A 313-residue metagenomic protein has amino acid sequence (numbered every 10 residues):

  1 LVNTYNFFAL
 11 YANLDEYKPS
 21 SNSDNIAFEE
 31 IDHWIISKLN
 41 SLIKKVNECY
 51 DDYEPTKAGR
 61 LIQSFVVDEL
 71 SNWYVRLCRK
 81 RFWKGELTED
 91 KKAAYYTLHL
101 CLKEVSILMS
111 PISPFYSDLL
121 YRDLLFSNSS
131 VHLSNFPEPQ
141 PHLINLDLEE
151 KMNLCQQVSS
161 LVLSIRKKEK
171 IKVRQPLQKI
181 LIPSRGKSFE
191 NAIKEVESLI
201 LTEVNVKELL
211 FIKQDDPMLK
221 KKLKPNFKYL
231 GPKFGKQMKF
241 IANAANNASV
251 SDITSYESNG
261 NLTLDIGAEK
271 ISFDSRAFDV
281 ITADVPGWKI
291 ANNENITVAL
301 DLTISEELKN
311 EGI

Functional and structural regions predicted by a protein language model:
V2-I313: Feature 926 captures the class I aminoacyl-tRNA synthetase adenylation module centered on the KMSKS loop
